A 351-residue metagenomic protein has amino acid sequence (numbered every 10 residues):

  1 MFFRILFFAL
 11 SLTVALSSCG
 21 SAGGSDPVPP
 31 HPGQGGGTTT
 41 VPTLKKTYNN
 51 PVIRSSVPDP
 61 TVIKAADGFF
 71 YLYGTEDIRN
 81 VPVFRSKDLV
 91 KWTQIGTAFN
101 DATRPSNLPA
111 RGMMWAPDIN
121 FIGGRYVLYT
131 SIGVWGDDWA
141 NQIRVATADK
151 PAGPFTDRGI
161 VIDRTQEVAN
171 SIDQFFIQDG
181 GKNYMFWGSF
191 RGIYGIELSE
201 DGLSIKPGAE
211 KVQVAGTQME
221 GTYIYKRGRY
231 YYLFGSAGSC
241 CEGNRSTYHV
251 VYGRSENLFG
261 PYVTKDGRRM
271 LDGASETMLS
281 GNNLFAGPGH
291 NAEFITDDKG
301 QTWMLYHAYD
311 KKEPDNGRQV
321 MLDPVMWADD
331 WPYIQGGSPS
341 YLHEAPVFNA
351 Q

Functional and structural regions predicted by a protein language model:
M1-F2: N-terminal secretory signal peptides that target proteins for export/translocation
I5-T13: Sec-dependent N-terminal signal peptides
A15-S18: C-terminal motif of bacterial Sec signal peptides marking the signal peptidase cleavage site
G20-Q351: Carbohydrate-active catalytic/glycan-binding domains of CAZyme proteins, especially the secreted or lumenal ectodomains
